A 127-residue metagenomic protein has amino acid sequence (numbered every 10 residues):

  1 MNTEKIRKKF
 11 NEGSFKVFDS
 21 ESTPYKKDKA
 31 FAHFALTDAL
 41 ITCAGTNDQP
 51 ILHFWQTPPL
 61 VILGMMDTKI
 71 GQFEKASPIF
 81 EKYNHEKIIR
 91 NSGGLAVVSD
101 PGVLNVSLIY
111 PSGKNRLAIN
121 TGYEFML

Functional and structural regions predicted by a protein language model:
N2-S92: N-terminal low-complexity, intrinsically disordered segments
A32, L36, G102, M126: Catalytic-loop motifs flanking and including active-site residues across diverse enzymes
N91-V97, G102-V103: Short glycine-enriched loops at secondary-structure junctions
V103-L127: Contiguous, small/hydrophobic- and glycine-enriched helical/loop subdomains that border and often "cap" functional
